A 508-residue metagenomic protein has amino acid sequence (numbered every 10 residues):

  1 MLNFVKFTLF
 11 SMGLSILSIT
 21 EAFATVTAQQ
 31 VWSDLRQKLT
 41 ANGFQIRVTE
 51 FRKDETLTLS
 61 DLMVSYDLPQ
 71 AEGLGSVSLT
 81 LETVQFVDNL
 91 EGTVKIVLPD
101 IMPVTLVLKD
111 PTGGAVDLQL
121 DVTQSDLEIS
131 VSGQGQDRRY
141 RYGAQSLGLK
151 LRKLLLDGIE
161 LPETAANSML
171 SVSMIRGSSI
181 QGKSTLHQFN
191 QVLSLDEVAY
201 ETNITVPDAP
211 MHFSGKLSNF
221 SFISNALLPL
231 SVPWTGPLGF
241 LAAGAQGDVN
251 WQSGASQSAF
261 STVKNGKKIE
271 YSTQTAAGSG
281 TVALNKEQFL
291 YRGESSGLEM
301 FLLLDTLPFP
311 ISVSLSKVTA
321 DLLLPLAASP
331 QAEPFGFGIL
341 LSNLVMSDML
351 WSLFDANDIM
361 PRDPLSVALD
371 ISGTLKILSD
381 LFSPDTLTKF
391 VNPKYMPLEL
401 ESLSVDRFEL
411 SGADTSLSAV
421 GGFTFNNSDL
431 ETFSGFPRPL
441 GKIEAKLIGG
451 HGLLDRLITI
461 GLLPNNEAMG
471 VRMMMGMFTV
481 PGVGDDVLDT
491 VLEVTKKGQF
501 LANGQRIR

Functional and structural regions predicted by a protein language model:
M1-L9: Bacterial N-terminal signal peptides that target proteins for export
T8-S18: Bacterial N-terminal signal peptides
I19-A24: Sec/Tat signal peptide C-region and signal peptidase I cleavage site
T25-R508: Glycine-rich, small/hydroxylated-residue low-complexity segments
